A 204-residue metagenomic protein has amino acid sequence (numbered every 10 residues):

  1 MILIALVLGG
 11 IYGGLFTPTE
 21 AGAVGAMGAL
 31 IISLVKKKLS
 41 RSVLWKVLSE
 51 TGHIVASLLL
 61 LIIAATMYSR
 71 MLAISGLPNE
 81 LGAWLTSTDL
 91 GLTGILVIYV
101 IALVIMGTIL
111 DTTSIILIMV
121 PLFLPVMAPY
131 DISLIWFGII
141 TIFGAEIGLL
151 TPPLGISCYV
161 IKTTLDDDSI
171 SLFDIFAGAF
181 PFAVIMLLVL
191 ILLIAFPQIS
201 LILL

Functional and structural regions predicted by a protein language model:
M1-L204: Alpha-helical transmembrane segments of multi-pass membrane transport proteins
